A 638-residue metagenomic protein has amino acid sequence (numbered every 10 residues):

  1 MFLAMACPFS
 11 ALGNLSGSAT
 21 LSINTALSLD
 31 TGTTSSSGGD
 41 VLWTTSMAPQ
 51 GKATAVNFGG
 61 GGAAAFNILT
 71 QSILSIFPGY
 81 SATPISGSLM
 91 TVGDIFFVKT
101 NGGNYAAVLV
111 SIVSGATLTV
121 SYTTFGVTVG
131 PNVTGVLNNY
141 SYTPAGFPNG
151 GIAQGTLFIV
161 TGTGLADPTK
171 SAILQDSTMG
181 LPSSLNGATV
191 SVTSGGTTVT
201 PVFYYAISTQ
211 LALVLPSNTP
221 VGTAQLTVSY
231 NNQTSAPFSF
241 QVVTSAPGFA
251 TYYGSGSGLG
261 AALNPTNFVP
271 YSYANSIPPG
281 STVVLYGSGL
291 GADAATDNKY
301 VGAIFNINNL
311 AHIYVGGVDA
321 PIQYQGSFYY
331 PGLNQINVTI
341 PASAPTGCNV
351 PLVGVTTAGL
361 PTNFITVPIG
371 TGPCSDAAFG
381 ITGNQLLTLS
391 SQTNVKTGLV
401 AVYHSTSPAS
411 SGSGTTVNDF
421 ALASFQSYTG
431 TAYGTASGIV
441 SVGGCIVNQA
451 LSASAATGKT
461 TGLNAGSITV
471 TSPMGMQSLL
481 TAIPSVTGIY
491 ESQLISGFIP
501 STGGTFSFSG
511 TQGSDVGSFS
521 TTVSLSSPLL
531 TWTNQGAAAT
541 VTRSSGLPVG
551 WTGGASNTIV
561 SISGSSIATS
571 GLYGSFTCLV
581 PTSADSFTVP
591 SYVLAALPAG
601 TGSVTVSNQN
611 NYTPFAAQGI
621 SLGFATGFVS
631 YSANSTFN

Functional and structural regions predicted by a protein language model:
M1-P8: Bacterial N-terminal signal peptides
F9-V129: Surface-exposed, beta-sheet-biased, low-hydrophobicity segments with strongly acidic/polar composition
F97-V127, N232, A342-C348, T356-G359 (+1 more regions): Ser/Thr/Pro-rich, low-complexity mucin-like regions that serve as glycosylated stalks/linkers or repetitive adhesive
T100-G102, S111-S114, Y122-G126, G164 (+8 more regions): A mature extracytoplasmic/lumenal domain signature
G103-L109, C348-G354, Q609-F624: Low-complexity, intrinsically disordered Gly/Pro/Thr-rich segments
A107, T223-Q225, N349-P351, G503-S507 (+1 more regions): Short, conserved beta-strand segments of beta-strand-rich sandwich/propeller modules, principally
V129-N464, S545-G550, N557-S561, T569-S570 (+2 more regions): A sequence-level detector for low-complexity, Ser/Thr- and acidic-rich stretches
T371, L386, Q392-T393, V402-T415 (+3 more regions): Long, compositionally biased, intrinsically disordered segments
